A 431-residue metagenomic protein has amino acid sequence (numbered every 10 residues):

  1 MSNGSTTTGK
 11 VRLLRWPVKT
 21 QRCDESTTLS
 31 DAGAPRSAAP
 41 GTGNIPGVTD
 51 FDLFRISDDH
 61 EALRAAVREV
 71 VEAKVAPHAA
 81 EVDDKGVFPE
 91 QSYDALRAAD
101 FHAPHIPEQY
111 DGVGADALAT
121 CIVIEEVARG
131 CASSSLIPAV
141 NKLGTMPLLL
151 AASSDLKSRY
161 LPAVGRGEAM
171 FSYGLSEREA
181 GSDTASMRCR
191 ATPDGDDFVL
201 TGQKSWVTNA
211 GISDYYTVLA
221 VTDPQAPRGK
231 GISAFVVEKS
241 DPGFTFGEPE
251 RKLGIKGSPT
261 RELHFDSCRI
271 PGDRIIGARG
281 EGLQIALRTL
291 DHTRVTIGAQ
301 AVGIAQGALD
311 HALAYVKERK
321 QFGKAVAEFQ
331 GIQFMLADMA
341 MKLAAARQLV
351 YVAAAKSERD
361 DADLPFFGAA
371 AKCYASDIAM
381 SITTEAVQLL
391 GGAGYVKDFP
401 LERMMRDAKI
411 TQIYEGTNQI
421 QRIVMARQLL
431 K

Functional and structural regions predicted by a protein language model:
M1-T7, R12-W16, R22-S26, S30 (+1 more regions): Low-acidity, Ser/Thr- and Arg-rich intrinsically disordered low-complexity segments
D31-G33, P40-S134, A151-L156, A163 (+5 more regions): Alpha-helical interface subdomain recognition
A132, L136-D155, G181: N-terminal glycine-rich flavin-associated loop
A139, V164, E179-S182, W206-N209 (+2 more regions): Short Gly/Pro-enriched turn/cap motifs at secondary-structure boundaries
L149-A152, T192, T201, V218-T222 (+4 more regions): Short beta-strand-to-turn element immediately C-terminal to the catalytic PLP-Schiff-base lysine in fold type I
G167-L175, L219: A short, Trp-centered hydrophobic/proline-enriched beta-strand micro-motif
S186, S240-P271: Flexible, small-/acidic-enriched active-site or ligand-binding loops
T201-F246: A short core secondary-structure module
